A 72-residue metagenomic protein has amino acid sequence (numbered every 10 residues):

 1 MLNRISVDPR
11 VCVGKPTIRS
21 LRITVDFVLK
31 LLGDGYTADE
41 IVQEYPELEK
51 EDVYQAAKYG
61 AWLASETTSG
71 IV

Functional and structural regions predicted by a protein language model:
M1-L2, E66: A broad, low-specificity signal for short, low-complexity segments enriched in glycine/proline and polar/charged
L2-T17: Short, Lys/Arg-enriched N-terminal segment that forms or immediately precedes the first helix of a structured domain
C12, P16, G33-Y36, A56-A64: Small-side-chain structural scaffolding
T24-Y54: Amphipathic, hydrophobic secondary-structure cores in small proteins
V42-Q43, E47-V72: C-terminal structural segments of small proteins and small subunits
